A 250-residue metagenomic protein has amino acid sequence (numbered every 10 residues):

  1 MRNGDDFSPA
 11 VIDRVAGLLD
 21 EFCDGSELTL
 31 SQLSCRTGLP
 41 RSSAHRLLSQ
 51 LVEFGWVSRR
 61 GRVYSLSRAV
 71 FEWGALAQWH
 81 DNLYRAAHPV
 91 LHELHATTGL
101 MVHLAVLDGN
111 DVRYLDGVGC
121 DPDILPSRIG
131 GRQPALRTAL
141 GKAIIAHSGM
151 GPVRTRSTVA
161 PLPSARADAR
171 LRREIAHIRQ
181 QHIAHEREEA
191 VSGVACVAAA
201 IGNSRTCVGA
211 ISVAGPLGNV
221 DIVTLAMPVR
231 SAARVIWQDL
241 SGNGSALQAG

Functional and structural regions predicted by a protein language model:
M1-H80, Y84, W237-G242: N-terminal helix-turn-helix
V11-R14, L136-G141, L225: Catalytic-loop motifs flanking and including active-site residues across diverse enzymes
D24-S26, R60, T98, D108 (+1 more regions): Residues at helix C-cap/C′ positions in short coil/turn segments immediately following an alpha-helix
T37, L48, V70, L91 (+3 more regions): Short amphipathic alpha-helical/adjacent loop interface patches that line ligand and macromolecule-binding sites
W56-R59, L104-A105, I201: A structural signal for short hydrophobic beta-strand segments in well-ordered beta-sheet cores
V63-V159: Amphipathic alpha-helical effector-binding/dimerization core of metabolite-sensing transcriptional regulators
S164-G242: Extended hydrophobic
S245-G250: Signal-transducing coiled-coil/dimerization helices and immediately adjacent hinge/linker segments that couple sensory
